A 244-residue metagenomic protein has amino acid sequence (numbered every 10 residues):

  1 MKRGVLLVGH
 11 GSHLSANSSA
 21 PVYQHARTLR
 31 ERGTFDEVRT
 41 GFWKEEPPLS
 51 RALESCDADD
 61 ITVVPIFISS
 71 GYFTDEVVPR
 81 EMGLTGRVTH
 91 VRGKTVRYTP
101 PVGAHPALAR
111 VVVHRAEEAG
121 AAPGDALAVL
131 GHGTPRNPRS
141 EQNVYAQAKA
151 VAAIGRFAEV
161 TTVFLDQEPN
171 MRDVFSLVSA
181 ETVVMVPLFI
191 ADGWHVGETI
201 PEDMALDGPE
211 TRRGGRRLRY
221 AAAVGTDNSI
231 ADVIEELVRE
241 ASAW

Functional and structural regions predicted by a protein language model:
M1-W244: Active-site-proximal alpha-helix that buttresses catalytic centers in soluble enzyme cores
